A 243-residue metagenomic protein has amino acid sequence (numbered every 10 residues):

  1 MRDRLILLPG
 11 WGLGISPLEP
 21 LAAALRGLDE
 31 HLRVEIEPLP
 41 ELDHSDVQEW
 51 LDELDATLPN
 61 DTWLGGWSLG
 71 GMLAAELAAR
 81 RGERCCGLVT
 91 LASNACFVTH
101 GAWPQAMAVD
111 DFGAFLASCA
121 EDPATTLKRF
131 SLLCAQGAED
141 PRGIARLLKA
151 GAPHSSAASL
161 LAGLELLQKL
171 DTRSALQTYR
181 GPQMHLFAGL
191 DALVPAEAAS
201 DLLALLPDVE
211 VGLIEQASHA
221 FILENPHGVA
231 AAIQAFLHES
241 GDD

Functional and structural regions predicted by a protein language model:
M1-V47: Conserved HGGG/HGGXW glycine-rich cap/lid loop of the alpha/beta-hydrolase fold
L8-W11, W67, F187-A188: The conserved beta1-alpha1 loop
S16, A192-A198: Conserved alpha/beta-hydrolase "acid-adjacent" motif
G66-G70, A74: Gly/Ala-rich beta-loop-alpha elbow adjacent to hydrolase catalytic centers
C85-S118, S159-L160: Flexible "cap/lid" loop of the alpha/beta hydrolase fold
A120-L170, S174-A175: Conserved alpha/beta-hydrolase catalytic His-Asp/Glu region
Y179, H185-F187, D191: Short beta-strand/loop motif that positions the catalytic acidic residue of the alpha/beta-hydrolase fold
A217-A230: Catalytic histidine-centered segment of alpha/beta-hydrolase-like enzymes
